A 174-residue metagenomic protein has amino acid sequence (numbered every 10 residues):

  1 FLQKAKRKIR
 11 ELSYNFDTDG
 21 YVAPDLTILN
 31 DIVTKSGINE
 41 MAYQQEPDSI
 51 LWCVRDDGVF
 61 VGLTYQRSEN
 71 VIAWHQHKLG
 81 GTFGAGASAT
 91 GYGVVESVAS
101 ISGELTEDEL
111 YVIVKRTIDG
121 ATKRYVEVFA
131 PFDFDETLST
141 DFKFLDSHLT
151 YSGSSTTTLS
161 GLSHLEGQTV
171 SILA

Functional and structural regions predicted by a protein language model:
Q3-A174: Beta-sheet repeat architectures centered on beta-propellers
